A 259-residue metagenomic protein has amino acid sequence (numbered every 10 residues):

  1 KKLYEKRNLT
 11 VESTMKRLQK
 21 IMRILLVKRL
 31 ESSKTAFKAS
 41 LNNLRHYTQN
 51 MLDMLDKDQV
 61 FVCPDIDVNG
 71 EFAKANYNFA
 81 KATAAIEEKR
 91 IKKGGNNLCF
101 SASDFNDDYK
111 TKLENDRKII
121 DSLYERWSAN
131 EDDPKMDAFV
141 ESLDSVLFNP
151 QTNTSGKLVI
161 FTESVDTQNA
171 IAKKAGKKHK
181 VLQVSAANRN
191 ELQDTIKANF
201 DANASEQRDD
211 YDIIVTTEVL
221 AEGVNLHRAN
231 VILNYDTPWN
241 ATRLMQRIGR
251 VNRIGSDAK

Functional and structural regions predicted by a protein language model:
K1-A187, L192-A198, E222: Helicase motor interdomain insertion/brace
G176-K259: Conserved RecA-like P-loop NTPase helicase motor core
